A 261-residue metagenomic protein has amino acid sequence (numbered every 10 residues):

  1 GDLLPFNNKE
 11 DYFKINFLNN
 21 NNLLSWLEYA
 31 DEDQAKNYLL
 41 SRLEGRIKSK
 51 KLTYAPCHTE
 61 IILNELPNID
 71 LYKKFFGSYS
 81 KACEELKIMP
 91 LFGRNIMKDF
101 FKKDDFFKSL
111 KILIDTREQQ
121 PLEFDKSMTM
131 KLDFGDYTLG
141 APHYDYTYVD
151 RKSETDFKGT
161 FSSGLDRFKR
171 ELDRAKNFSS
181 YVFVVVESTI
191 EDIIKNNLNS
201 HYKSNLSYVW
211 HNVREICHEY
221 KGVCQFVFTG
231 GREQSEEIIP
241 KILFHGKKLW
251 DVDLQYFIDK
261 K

Functional and structural regions predicted by a protein language model:
G1-Q34, K48, P90-D145, D156-L165 (+1 more regions): Non-catalytic C-terminal interaction segments of nucleic acid-processing enzymes
N8, N21-N22, C57, N68 (+3 more regions): Secondary-structure junction/capping motif
E28-Y72: Secondary-structure capping and domain/repeat boundary segments
E65-P90: Charge-enriched amphipathic alpha-helical scaffolds
T147-S153: Conserved catalytic cores of phosphodiester-cleaving nucleases, focusing on short active-site segments
